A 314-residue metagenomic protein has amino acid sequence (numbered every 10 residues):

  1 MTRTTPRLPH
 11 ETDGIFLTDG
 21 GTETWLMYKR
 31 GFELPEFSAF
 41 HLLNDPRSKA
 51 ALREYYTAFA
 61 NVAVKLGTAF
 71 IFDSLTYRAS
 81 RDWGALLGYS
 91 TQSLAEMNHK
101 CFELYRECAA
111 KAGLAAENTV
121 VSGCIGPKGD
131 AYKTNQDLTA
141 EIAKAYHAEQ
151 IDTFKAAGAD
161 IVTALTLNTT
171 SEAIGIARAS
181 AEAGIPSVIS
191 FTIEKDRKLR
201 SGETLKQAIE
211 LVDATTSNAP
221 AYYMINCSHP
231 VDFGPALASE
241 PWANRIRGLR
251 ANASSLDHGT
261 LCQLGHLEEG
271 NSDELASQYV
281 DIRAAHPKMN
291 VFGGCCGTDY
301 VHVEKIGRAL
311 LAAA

Functional and structural regions predicted by a protein language model:
M1-A314: Domain-level signal for soluble alpha/beta catalytic cores
